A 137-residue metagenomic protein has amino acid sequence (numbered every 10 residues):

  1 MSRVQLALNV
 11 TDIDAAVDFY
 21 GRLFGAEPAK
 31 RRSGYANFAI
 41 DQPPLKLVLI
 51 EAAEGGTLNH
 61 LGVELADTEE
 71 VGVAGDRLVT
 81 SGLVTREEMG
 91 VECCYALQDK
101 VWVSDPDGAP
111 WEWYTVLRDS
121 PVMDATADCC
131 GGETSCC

Functional and structural regions predicted by a protein language model:
M1-A15, P44, H60-L61, V122-C137: N-terminal beta-strand motif that seeds the catalytic metal site of vicinal oxygen chelate
S2-K46: Core segments of cupin and vicinal oxygen chelate
T11, I50-A52, A66: Residue-level recognition of strand-loop junctions within catalytic nucleotide-signaling folds
I13, G62-P110, L117-P121: Vicinal oxygen chelate
R32-Y35, G55-T57, C94-D99: Short acidic/glycine-enriched loop/turn segments that link adjacent beta-strands
D41-L45, E54-G56, A66-V71: Short, charged/polar surface micro-motifs in flexible loops or helix N-caps
K46-I50, E112: Conserved beta-strand in the GNAT
E51-G55, R118: A short, sequence-level motif marking secondary-structure junctions
